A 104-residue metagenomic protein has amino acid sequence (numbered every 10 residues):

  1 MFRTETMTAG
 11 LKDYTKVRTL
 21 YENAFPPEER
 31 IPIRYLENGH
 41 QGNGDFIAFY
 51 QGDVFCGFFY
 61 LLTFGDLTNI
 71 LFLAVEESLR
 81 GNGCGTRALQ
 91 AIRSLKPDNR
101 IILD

Functional and structural regions predicted by a protein language model:
M1-I31: Short amphipathic alpha-helix that is part of the acyltransferase structural core
T15, T19, G52-V54, Q90 (+1 more regions): Replace "anionic and nucleotidyl ligands
E22-Q51: Active-site rim helix/loop that mediates acceptor-substrate recognition in acyltransferases
P27, S94-L95: Secondary-structure boundary elements
D45, D66, N99: Short coil/turn segments at beta-strand junctions that form active-site/ligand-binding loops
A48, D53-T63, L67-A74: Conserved beta-strand in the GNAT
V75, G81-S94: Conserved acetyl-CoA-binding loop-helix of GNAT-fold acetyltransferases
L95-D104: Conserved GNAT acetyl-CoA-binding A-motif
